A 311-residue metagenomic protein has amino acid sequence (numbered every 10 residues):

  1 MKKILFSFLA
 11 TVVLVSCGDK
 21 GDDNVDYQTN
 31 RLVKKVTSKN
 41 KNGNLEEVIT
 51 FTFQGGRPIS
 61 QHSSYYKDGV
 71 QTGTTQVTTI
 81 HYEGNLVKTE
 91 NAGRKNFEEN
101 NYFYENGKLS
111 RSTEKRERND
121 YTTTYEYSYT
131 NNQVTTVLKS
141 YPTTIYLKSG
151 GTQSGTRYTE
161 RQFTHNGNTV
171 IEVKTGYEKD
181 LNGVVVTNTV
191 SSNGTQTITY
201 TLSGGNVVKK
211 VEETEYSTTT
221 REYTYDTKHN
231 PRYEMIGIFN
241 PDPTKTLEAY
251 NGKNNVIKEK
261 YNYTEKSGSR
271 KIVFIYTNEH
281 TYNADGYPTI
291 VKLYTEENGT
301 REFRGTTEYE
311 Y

Functional and structural regions predicted by a protein language model:
K2-S7: Sec-dependent signal peptide recognition, specifically the positively charged N-region followed immediately by
T11-V12: Repetitive helical segments and hydrophobic/amphipathic motifs
V15-S16: C-terminal motif of bacterial Sec signal peptides marking the signal peptidase cleavage site
D19-Y311: Buried hydrophobic residues that stabilize the cores of well-folded domains
